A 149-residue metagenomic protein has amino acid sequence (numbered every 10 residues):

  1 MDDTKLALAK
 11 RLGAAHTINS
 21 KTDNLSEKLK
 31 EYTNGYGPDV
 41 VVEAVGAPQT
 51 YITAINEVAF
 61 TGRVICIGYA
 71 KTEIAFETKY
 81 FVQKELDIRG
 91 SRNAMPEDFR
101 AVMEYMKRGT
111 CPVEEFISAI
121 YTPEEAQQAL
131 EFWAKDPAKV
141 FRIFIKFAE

Functional and structural regions predicted by a protein language model:
M1, S20, Y69, N93 (+1 more regions): Cofactor-binding loop segments of dinucleotide-utilizing enzymes, especially the Rossmann-like FAD- and NAD(P)+-binding
M1-T53: Adenosine-nucleotide cofactor-binding segment
R11, G35, I65, A70 (+2 more regions): C-terminal capping/lid region of NAD(P)-dependent oxidoreductase domains
I18, D39-A44, I67, S91 (+1 more regions): Glycine- and other small-residue-rich loops at beta-strand/loop junctions that grip anionic moieties
S26-E31, K71-A119, Q127-Q128, D136: C-terminal substrate-binding/catalytic core of Rossmann-like NAD(P)-dependent dehydrogenases/reductases
V40, G62-V64, D87: Short glycine-centered segments of the SAM/dcSAM-binding site in methyltransferase folds
A47, A126-A129: Non-catalytic, hydrophobic alpha-helical segments
V58-F60: Helix-to-beta-strand junctions that scaffold the AdoMet/dcAdoMet cofactor pocket in Class I SAM-dependent enzymes
